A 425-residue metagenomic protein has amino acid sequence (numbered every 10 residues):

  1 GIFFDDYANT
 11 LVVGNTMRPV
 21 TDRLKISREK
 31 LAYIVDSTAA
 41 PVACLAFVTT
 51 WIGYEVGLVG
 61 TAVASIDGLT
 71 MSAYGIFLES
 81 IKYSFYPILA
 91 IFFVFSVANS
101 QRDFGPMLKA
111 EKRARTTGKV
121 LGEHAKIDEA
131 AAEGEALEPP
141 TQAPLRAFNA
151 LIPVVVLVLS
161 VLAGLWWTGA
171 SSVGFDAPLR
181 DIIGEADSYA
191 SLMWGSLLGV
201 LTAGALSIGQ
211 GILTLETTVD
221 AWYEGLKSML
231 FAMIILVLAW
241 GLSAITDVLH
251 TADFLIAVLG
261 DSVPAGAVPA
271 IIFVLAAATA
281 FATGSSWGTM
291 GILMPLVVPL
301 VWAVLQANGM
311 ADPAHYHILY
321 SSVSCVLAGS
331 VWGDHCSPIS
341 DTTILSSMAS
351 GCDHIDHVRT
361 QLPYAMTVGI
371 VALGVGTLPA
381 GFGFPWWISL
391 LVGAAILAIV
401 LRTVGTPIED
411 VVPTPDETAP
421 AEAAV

Functional and structural regions predicted by a protein language model:
G1-T70, S285-W332, D341-D356, L397-T403: Hydrophobic transmembrane alpha-helices that form the pore/transport pathway of multi-pass ion and small-solute
D6, L145-V154, L159, G184-H250 (+2 more regions): Core transmembrane alpha-helical segments of multi-pass membrane transporters/permeases
N9-R23, L31-L137: Transmembrane-helix bundle segments that line or gate the permeation/cavity pathway in multi-pass membrane proteins
L24-L31, Y83-F85, R146-A147, S188-M193 (+4 more regions): Membrane-interfacial loop-to-helix junctions in multi-pass transporters
D36-E55, I152-A163, F231-W240: Hydrophobic alpha-helical membrane-insertion segments
V48-Y86, V94, D176-A177, A303 (+2 more regions): Transmembrane alpha-helical segments and their short flanking loops that form helix-hairpins/helix-helix interfaces
V63-G68, L162-F175, I208-L215, S243-L255 (+3 more regions): Transmembrane helix-loop junctions in multi-pass membrane proteins
G75, A90-E185, L201-D220, A349 (+3 more regions): Long, contiguous bundles of hydrophobic transmembrane helices that form the permeation core of multi-pass
